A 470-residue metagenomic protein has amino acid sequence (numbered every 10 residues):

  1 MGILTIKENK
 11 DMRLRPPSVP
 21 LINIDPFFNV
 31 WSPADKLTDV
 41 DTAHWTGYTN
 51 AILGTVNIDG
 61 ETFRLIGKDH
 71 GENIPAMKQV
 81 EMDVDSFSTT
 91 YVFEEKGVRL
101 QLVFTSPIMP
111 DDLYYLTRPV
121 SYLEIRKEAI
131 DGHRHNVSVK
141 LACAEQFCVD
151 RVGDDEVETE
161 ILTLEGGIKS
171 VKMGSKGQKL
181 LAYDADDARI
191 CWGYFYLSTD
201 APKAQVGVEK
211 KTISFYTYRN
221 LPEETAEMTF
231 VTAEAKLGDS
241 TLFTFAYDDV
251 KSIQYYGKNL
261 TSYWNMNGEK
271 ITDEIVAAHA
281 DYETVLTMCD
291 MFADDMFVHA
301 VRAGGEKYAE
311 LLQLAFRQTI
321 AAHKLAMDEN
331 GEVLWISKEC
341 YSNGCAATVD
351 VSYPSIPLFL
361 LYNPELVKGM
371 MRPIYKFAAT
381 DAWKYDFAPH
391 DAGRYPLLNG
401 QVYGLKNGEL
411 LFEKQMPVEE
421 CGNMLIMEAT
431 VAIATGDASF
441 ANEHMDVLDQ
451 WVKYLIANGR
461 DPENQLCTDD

Functional and structural regions predicted by a protein language model:
L4-V19, I108-Y115, R126-A347, P364 (+2 more regions): Acidic/polar, glycine-enriched structural segments that form the non-catalytic walls/loops of the carbohydrate-binding
V19, I24-K96, D184-V208: An extended acidic
N29-A34, G54, F93, R126-A129 (+4 more regions): Well-ordered alpha-helical scaffold segments within catalytic/enzyme domains
H44-L65, R151-G153, N259-V276, F377-G393: Active-site-surrounding "flap" and adjacent substrate/cofactor-binding loops of secreted or lumenal enzymes, prototyped
E95-Y115: Low-complexity, acidic Ser/Thr/Pro/Gly-rich terminal tails and inter-domain linkers that flank the onset of structured
G97-Q101, Y218-N220, R317-S337, S342-C345 (+3 more regions): Active-site-adjacent bridging/hinge elements
T117-L123: Short, solvent-exposed loop/turn segments enriched in Ser/Thr/Gly
E234-A235, N267-V285, G344-P462: Aromatic-rich carbohydrate-recognition surfaces in CAZymes
